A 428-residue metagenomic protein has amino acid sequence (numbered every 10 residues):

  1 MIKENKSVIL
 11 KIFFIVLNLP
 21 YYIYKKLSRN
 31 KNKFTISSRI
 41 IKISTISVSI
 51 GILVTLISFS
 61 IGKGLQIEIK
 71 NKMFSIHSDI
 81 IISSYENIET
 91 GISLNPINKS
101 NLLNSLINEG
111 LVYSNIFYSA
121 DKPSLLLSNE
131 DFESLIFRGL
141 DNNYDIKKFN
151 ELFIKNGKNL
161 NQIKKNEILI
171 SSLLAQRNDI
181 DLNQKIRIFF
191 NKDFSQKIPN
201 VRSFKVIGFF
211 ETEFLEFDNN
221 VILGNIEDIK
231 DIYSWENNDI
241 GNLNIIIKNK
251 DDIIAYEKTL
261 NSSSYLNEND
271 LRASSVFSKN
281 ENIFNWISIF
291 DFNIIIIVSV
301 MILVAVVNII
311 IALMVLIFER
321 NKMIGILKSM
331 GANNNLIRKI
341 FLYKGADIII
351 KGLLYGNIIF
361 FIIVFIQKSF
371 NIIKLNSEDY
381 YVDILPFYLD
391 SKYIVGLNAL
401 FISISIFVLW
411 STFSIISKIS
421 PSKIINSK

Functional and structural regions predicted by a protein language model:
M1-I52: N-terminal Sec/SRP start-transfer signal
N32-K42, A255-V307, L316-F318: Peri-transmembrane interface segments
T55-G64, D291, I296-S329, I337-I340 (+1 more regions): A hydrophobic alpha-helix feature that marks transmembrane segments and, especially, their cytosolic C-terminal ends
M73-N129, S134-D141: Membrane-proximal extracellular/periplasmic loop immediately following the first transmembrane helix
S119-Q162, V206, L223-I226: The feature marks short, hydrophobic/small-residue-biased sequence motifs that occur predominantly
I180-S274: Basic-flanked hydrophobic alpha-helices used for secretion and membrane insertion
M314, M323-Q367: Transmembrane alpha-helical interface segments in multi-pass membrane proteins
K339, K351-L397, W410-S414: Short helix-loop junctions at transmembrane helix boundaries
